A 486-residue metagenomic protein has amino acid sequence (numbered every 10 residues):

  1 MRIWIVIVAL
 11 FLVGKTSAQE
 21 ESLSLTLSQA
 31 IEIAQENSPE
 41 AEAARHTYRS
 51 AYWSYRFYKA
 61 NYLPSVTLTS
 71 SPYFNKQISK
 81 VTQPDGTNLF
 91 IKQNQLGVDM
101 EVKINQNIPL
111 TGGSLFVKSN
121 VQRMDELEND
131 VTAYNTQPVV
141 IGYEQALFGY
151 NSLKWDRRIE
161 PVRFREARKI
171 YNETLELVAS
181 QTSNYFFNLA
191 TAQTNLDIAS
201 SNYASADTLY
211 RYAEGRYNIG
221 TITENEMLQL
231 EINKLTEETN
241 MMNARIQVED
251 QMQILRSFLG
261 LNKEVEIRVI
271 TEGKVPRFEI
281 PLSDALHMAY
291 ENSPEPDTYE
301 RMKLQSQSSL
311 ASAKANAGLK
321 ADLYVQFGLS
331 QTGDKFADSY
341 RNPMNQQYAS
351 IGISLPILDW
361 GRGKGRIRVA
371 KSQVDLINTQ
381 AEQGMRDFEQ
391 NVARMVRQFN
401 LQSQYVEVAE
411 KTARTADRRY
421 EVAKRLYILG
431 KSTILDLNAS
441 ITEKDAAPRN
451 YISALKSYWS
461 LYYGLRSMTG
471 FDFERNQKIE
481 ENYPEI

Functional and structural regions predicted by a protein language model:
M1-S24: Bacterial Sec-dependent N-terminal signal peptides
V6, A18-E20, T67, K76 (+2 more regions): Acidic, low-complexity, intrinsically disordered peripheral segments
I31-Q35, T87-L89, I222, M227 (+4 more regions): Amphipathic alpha-helical coiled-coil scaffold segments and their short linker/junction regions
E32-E42, R49-P64, E101-A133, I141-I159 (+6 more regions): A glycine-/polar-enriched beta->alpha junction
A43-Y58, T174, V178-S200, G215 (+5 more regions): Amphipathic alpha-helical coiled-coil segments
L68-F74, V117-R123, L323-L329: Transmembrane beta-barrel strands of outer-membrane/channel proteins
K92-L96, A133-N135, P343-N345, A446: Short sequence motifs at beta-strands and strand-loop junctions characteristic of Gram-negative outer-membrane
R158-M288, Q398, Q402, E443-K444 (+1 more regions): Periplasmic alpha-helical coiled-coil/stalk elements that build and connect Gram-negative outer-membrane
